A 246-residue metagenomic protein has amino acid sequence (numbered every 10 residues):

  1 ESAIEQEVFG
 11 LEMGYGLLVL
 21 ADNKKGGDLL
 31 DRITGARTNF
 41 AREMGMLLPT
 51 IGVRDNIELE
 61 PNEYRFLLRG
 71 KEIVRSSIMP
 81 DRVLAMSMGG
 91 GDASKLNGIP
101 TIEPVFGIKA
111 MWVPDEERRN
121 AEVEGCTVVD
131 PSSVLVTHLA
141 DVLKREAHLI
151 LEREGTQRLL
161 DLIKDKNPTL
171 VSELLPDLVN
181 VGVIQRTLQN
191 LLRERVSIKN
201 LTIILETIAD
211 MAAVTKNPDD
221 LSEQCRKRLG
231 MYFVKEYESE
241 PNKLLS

Functional and structural regions predicted by a protein language model:
E1-S246: Membrane-embedded alpha-helical signal segments
